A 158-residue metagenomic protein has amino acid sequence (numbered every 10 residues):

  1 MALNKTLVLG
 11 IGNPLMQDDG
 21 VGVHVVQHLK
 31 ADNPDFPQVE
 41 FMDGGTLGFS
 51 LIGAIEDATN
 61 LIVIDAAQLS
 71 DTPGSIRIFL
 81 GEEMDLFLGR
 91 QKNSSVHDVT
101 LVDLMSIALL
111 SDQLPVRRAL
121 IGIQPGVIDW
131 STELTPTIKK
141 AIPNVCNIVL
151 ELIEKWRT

Functional and structural regions predicted by a protein language model:
M1-I123, T132-P143, V149-R157: N-terminal catalytic or cofactor-binding beta/alpha core of small enzyme domains
P125-V127: Short, internal active-site loops enriched in acidic
